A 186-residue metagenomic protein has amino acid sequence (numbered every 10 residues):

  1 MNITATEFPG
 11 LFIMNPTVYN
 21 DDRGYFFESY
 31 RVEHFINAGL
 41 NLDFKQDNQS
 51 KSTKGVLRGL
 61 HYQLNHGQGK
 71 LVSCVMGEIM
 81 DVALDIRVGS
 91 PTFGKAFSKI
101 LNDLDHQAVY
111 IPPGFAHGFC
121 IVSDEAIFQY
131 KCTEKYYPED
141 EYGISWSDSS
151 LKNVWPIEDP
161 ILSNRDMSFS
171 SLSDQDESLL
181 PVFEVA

Functional and structural regions predicted by a protein language model:
M1-L104, S123-E125, Y130-A186: Non-catalytic, conserved peripheral segments adjacent to functional cores
V109, H117-V122, Y130: Short beta-strand His + acidic residue motifs that chelate non-heme Fe in jelly-roll/DSBH and cupin folds
